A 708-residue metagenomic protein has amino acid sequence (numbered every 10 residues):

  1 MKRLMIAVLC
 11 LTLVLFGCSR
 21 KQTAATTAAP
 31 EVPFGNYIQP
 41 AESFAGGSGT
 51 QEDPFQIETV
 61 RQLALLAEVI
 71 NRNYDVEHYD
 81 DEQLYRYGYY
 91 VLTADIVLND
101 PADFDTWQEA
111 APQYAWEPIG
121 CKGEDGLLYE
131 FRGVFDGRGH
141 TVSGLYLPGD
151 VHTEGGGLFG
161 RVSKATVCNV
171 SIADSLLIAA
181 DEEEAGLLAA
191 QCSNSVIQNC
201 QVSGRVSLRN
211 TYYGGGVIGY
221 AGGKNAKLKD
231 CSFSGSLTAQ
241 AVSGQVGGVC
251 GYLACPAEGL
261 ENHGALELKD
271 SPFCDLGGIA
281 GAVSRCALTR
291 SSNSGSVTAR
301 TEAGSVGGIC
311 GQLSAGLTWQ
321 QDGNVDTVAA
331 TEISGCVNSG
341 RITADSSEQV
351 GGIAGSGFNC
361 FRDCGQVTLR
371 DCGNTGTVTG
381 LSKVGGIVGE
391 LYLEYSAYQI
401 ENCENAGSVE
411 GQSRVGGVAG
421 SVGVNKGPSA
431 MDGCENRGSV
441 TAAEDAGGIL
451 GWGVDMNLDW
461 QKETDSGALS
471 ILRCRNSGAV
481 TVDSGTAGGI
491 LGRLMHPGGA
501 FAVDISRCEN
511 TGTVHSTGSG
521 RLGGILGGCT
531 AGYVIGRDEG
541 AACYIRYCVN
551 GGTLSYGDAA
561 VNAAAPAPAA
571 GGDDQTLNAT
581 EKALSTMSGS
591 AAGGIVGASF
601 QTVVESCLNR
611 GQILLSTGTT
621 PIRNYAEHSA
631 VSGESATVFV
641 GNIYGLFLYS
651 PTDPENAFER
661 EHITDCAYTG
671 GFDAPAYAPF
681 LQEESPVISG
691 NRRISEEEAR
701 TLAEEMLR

Functional and structural regions predicted by a protein language model:
K2-L9: Sec-dependent signal peptide recognition, specifically the positively charged N-region followed immediately by
A7, A24-A25: General helical structural elements
L15-G17: C-terminal motif of bacterial Sec signal peptides marking the signal peptidase cleavage site
Q22, A28-R708: Surface-exposed repetitive/solenoidal architectures
